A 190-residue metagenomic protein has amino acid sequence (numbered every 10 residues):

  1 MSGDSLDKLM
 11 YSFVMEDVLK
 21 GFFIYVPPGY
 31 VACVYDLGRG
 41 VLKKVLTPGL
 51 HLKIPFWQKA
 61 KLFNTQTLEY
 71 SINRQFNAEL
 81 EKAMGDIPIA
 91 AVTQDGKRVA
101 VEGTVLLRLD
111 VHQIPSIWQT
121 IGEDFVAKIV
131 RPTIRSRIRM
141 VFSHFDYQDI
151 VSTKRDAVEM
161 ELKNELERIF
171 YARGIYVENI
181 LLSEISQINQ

Functional and structural regions predicted by a protein language model:
M1-Q190: N-terminal hydrophobic membrane-entry segments
